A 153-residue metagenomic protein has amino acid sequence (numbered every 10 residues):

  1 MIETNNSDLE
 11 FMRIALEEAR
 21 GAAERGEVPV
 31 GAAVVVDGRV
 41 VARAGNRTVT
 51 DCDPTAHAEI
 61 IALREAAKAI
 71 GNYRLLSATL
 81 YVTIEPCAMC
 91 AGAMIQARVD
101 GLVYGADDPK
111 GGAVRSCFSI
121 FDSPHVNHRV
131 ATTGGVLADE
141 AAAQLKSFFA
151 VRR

Functional and structural regions predicted by a protein language model:
M1-A22, M89-R153: Zinc-dependent deaminase
S7, V28-V30: Short loop/turn microsegments at loop-to-beta-strand junctions
V30-G38: Short beta-strand scaffold segments in enzyme catalytic cores
V36-D37, R64, L76: A cytosolic small-molecule/anion-sensing beta-strand core signal
T50-I61: A short, polar/charged loop-to-alpha-helix boundary motif
N72-E85: Immediate flanking context of iron-sulfur cluster ligation sites
